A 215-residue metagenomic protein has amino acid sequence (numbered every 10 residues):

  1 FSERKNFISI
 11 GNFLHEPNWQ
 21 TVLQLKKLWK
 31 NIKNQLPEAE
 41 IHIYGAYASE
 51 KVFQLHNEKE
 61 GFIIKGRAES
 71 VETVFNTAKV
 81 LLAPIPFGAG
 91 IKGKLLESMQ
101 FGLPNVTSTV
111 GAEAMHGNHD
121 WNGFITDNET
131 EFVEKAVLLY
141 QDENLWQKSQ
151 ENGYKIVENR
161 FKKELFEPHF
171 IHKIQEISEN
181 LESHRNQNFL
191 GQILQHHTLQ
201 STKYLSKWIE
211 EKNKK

Functional and structural regions predicted by a protein language model:
F1-E72, N76: Conserved catalytic-core segment of nucleotide-activated headgroup transferases in glycan assembly
S70, F87-G90, A112: Active-site donor-sugar recognition loop in glycosyltransferases
E72, K92, Q147: Glycine-rich phosphate-binding loop at the start of an alpha helix
N76-G90, L103: Acidic donor-binding loop of glycosyltransferase active sites
K94-E97, P104-S108: Short hydrophobic beta-strand element within catalytic cores of glycosyltransferases and related nucleotide-activated
T109-D120, F124-I125: Short acidic/histidine- and often glycine-rich active-site loop of Leloir-type glycosyltransferases that engages
D120-T130, L138-E143: Conserved acidic donor-binding segment of nucleotide-sugar-dependent glycosyltransferases
L145-Q147, Y154-K215: C-terminal amphipathic helix plus adjacent low-complexity, charged tail appended to glycosyltransferase catalytic
